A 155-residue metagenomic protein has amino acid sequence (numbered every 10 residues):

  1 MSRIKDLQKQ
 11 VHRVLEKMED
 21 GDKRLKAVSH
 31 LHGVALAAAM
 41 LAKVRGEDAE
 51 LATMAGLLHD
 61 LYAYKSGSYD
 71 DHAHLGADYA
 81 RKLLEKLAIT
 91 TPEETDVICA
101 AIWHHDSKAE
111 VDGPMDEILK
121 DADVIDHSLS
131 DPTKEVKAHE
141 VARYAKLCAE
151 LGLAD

Functional and structural regions predicted by a protein language model:
M1-D6, E19-E47, L58, K82 (+2 more regions): Divalent metal-dependent phosphate-bond-processing catalytic cores, especially two-metal-ion Mg2+/Mn2+ enzymes that act
Q8-H12, A35, H74-R81, C99: An amphipathic alpha-helix signature
E47-D48, A88-D96: Short, flexible active-site-proximal loops enriched in glycine and acidic residues
A49-G67, H72, G76, V97-D106: His-Asp-centered metal-binding catalytic motifs of divalent-metal-dependent phosphohydrolases/nucleases
G67-D71, A77-E85, P92: A contiguous binding-surface segment within folded domains or other stable secondary-structure elements
